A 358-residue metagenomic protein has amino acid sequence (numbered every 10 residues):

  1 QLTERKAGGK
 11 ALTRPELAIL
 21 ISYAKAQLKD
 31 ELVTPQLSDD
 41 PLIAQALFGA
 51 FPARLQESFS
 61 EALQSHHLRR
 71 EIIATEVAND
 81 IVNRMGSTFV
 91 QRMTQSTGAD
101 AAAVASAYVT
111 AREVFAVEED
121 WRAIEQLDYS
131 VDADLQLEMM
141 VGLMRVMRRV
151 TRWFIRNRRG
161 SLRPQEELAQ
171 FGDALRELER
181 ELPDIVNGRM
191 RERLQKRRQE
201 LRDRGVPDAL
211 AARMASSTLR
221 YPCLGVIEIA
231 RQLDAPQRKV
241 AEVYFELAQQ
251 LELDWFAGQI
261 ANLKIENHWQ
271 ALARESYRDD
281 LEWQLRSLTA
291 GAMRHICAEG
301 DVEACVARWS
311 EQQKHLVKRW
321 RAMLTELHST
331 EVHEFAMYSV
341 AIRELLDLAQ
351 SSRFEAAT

Functional and structural regions predicted by a protein language model:
Q1-T358: Ligand/cofactor-recognition surfaces for anionic moieties
